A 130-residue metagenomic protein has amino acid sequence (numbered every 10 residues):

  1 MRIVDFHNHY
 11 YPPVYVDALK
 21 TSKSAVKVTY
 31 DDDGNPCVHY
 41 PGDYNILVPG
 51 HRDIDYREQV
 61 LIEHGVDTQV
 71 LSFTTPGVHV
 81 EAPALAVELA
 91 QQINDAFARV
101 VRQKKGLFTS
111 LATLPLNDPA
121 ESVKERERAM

Functional and structural regions predicted by a protein language model:
M1-M130: Helix-coil boundary/capping segments in enzymes
